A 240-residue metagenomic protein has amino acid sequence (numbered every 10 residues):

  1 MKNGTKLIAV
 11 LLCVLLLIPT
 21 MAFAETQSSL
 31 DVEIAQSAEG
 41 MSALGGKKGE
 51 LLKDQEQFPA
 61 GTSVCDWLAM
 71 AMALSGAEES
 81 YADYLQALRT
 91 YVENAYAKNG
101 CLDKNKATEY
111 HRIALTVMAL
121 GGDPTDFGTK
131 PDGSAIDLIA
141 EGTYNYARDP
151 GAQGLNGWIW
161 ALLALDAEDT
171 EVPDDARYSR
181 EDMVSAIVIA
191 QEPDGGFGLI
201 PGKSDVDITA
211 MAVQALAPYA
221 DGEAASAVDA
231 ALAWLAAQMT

Functional and structural regions predicted by a protein language model:
M1-I8: Bacterial N-terminal signal peptides that target proteins for export
K6, P19-M21, A35: Short, intrinsically disordered, low-complexity terminal segments
V10, F23-E25, D221, A237: Intrinsic disorder/low-complexity segments
V10-P19: Bacterial N-terminal signal peptides
I18-S29: Sec-dependent signal peptide cleavage junction
E25-Q27, S75-E78, A87: Ser/Thr/Asn(+Pro)-rich, low-complexity disordered segments
L30-K53, Y81-D103, G128-G151, A176-G196 (+1 more regions): Long, well-ordered core segments of solenoidal/helical folds
L52-E79, L102-D126, R148-R180, E192-A230 (+1 more regions): An alpha-helical repeat/solenoid feature that recognizes helix-turn-helix modules
